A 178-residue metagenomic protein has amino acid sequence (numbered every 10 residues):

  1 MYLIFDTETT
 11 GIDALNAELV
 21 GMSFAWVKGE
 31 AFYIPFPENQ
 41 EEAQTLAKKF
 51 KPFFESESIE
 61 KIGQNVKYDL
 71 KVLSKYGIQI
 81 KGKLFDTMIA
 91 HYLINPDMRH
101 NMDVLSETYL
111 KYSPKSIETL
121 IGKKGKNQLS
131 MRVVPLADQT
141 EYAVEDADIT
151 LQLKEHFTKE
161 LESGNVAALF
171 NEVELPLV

Functional and structural regions predicted by a protein language model:
Y2-L3, T7-L15: Short acidic, Gly/Ser-rich segments with clustered Asp/Glu that frequently serve as metal-coordination loops in enzyme
D13, A17-V20, F24-E162, N171-L177: Active-site-proximal helix-loop-helix substrate-binding element of RNase H-like nuclease domains
